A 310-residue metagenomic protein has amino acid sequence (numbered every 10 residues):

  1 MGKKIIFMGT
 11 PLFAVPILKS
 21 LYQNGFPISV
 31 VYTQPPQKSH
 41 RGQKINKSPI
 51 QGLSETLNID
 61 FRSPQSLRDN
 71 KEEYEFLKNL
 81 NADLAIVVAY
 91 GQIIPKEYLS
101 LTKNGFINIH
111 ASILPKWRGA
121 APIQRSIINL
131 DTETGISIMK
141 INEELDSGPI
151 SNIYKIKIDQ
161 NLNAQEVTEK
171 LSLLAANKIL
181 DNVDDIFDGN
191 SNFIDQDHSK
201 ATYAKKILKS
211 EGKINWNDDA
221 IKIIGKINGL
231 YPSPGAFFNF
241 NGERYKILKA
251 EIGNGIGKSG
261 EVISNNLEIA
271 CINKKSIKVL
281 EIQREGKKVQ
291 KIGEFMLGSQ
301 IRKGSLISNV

Functional and structural regions predicted by a protein language model:
M1-P232, K275, R284-G286, S308-V310: One-carbon transfer enzymes
N217-V310: An anion-binding loop in the catalytic cleft
